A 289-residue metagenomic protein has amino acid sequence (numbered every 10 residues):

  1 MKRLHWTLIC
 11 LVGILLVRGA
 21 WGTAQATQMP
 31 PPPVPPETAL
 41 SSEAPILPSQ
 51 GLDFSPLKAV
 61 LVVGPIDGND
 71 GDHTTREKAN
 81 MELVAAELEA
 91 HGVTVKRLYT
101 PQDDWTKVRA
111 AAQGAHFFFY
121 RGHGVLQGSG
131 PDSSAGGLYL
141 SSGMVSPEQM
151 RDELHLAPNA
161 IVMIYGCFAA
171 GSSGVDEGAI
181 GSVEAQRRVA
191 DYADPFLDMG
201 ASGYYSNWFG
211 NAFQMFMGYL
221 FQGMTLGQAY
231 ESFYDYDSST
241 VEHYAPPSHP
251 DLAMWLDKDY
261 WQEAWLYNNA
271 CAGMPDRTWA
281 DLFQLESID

Functional and structural regions predicted by a protein language model:
M1-L4: Positively charged n-region of N-terminal signal peptides that target proteins for export
I9-R18: Bacterial N-terminal signal peptides
G19-P30: Sec-dependent signal peptide cleavage junction
M29, V34, L40, I46-L47: Hydrophobic/aromatic hotspots within intrinsically disordered, low-complexity regions
E43-S129, S134, V183, R187 (+1 more regions): A domain-level signal for caspase-like cysteine endopeptidase catalytic cores and their zymogen-processing architecture
L88, L98-E177, G181-A185, L252-Q262 (+2 more regions): Catalytic-core segments of thiol-dependent peptidases
T94-K96, V162, G203: Hydrophobic anchor at the start of a short beta-strand that flanks the dinucleotide cofactor-binding loop
G171-D289: Active-site-proximal C-terminal subdomain of hydrolase catalytic domains
